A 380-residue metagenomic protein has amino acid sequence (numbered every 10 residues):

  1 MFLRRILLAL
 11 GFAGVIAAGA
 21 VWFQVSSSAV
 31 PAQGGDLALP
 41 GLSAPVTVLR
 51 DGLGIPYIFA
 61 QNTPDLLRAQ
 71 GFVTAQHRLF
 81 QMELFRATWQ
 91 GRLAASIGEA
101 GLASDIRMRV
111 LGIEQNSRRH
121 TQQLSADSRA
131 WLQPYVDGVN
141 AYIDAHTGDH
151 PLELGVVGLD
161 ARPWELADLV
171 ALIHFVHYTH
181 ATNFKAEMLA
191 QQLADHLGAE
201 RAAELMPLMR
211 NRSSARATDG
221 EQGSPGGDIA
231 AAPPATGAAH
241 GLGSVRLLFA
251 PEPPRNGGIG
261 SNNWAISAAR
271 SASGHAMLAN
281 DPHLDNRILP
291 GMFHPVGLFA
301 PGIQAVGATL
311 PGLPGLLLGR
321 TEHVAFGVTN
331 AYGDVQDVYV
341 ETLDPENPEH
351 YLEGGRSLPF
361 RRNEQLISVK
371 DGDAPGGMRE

Functional and structural regions predicted by a protein language model:
M1-V15: N-terminal Sec-pathway targeting helices
R5, G19-M277, P282, L289 (+1 more regions): Substrate-recognition/specificity elements adjacent to catalytic centers across diverse enzyme folds
A13-V21, L317: Hydrophobic cores of alpha-helical transmembrane segments in multi-pass integral membrane proteins
F59, L67-A69, G274-H275, N286-P290 (+5 more regions): Short helix/loop capping segments that flank catalytic or ligand/cofactor-binding pockets
E153, P207, E364-S368, R379-E380: Ser/Thr- (and often Asn-) enriched beta-sheet segments in non-cytosolic proteins
V157, A167-Y178, M292-G297, Y332-V335 (+1 more regions): Short secondary-structure boundary/capping segments
G260-N262, S273, M292-H294, L313 (+3 more regions): Residues that flank catalytic or metal-binding motifs in active/ligand-binding sites
P301-G377: Compact, glycine/acidic-enriched structural inserts
